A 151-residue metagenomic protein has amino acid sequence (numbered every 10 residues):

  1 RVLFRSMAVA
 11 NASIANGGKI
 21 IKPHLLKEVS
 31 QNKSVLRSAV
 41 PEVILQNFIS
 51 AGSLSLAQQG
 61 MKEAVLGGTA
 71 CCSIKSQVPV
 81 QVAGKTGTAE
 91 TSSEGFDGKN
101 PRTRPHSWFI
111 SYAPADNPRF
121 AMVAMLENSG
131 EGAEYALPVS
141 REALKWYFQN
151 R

Functional and structural regions predicted by a protein language model:
R1-I44, M61-R151: Active-site beta-strand/loop architecture of penicillin-binding DD-peptidases
F48-K62: Extended C-terminal subregions enriched in glycine
